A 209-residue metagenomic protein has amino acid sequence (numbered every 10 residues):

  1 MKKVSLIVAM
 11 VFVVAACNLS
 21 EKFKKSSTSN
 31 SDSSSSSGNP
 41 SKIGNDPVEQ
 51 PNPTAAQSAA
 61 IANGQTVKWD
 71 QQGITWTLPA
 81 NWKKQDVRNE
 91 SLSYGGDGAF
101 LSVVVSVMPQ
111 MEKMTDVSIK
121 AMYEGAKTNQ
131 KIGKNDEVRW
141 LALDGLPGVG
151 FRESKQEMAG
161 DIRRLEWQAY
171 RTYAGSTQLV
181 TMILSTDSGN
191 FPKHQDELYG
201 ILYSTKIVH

Functional and structural regions predicted by a protein language model:
S5-L6, A15-F100, D161-I162, A174-T177 (+1 more regions): N-terminal targeting sequences that direct proteins away from the cytosol to non-cytosolic compartments
V11-F12: Repetitive helical segments and hydrophobic/amphipathic motifs
N81-K84, S106-E112, R171: A short, sequence-level motif marking secondary-structure junctions
S93-A121: A short acidic-to-branched-hydrophobic micro-motif
V105-K113, V138, D187-F191: Second-shell loop/turn segments in exported
Y123-G175: Signature of long, low-cysteine stretches enriched in small and polar/charged residues
